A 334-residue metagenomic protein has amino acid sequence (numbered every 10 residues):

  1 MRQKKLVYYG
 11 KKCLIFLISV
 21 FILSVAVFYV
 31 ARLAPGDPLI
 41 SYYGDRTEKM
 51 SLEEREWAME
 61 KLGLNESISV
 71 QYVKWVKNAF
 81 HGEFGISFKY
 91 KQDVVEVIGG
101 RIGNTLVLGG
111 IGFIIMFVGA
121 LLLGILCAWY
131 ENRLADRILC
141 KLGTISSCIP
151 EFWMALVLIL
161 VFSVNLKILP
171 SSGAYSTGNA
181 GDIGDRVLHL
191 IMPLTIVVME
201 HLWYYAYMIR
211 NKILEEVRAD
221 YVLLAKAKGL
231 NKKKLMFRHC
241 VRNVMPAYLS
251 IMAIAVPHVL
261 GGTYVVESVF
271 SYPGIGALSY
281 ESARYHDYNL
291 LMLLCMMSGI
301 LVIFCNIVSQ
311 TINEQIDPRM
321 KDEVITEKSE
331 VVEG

Functional and structural regions predicted by a protein language model:
M1-I15, A227-K228: N-terminal Sec/SRP start-transfer signal
M1-K5, L64-L121: An internal, D/E-rich "acidic patch" concept
Q3, V7-Y8, F28, F88 (+3 more regions): Transmembrane-helix boundary motif in ABC transporter permease subunits
V20-A26, I145-L160, M252-P257: Hydrophobic alpha-helical membrane-insertion segments
V20-V70, L166-D185: Hydrophobic alpha-helical transmembrane segments of membrane transport/permease proteins and related membrane-embedded
M50-H81, L190, F270-E281: Short hydrophobic, aromatic-rich alpha-helical segments embedded in or entering the lipid bilayer of multi-pass
I102-A135, E151, A180-G334: Alpha-helical transmembrane segments of integral membrane proteins, especially multi-pass inner/plasma-membrane
K141-W203: Membrane-water interface segments at transmembrane-helix boundaries in multipass membrane proteins
